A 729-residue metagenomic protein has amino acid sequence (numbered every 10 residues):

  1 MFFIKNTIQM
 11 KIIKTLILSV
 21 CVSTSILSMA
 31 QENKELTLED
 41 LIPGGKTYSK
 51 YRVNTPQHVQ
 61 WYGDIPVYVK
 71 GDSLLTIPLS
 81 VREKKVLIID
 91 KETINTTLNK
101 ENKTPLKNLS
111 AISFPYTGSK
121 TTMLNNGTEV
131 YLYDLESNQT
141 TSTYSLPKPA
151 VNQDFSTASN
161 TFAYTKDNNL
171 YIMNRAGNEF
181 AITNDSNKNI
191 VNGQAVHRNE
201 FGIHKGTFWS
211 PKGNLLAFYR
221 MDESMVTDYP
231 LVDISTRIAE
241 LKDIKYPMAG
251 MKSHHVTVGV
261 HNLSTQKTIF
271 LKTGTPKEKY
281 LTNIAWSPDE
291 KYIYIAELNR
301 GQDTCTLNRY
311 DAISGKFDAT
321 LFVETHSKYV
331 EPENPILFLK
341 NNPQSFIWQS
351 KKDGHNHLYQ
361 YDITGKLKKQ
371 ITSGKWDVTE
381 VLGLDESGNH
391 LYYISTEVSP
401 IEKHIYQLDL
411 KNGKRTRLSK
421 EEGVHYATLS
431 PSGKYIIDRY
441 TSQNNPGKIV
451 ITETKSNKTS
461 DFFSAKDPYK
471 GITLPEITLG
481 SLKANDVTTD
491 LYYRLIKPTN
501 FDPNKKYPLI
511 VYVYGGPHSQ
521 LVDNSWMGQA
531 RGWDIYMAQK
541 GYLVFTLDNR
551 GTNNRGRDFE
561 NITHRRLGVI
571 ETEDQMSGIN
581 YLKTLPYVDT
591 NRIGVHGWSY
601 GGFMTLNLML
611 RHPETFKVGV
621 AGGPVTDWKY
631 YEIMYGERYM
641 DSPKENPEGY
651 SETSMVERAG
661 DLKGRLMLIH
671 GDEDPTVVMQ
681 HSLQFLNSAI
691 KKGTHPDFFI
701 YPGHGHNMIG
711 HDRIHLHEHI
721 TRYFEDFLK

Functional and structural regions predicted by a protein language model:
I4-I17: Bacterial N-terminal signal peptides that target proteins for export
Q9, P43-T47, N99, M655 (+1 more regions): Generic surface-pattern signal
S19, S28-Y426, S432-Y435, Q443-G447 (+1 more regions): Beta-propeller folds
S23-S25: N-terminal signal peptide c-region/cleavage motif recognized by signal peptidases
T227-D228, A285, E290, Y426-K729: Serine-hydrolase catalytic core recognition
